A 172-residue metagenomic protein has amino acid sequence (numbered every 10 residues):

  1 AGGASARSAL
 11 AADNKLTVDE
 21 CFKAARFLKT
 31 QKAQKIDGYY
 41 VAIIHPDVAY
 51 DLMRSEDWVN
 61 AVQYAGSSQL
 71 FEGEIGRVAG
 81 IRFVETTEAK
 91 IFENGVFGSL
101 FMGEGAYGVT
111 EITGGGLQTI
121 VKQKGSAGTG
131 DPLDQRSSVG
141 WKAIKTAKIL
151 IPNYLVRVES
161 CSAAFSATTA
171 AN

Functional and structural regions predicted by a protein language model:
A1-R7: Charged, glycine/proline-rich intrinsically disordered loops and linkers
R7-K23, F27, D51-N172: Sequence/fold signature of self-assembling virion shell proteins
A25-E56: Structured, hydrophobic secondary-structure cores that serve as assembly/anchoring elements
